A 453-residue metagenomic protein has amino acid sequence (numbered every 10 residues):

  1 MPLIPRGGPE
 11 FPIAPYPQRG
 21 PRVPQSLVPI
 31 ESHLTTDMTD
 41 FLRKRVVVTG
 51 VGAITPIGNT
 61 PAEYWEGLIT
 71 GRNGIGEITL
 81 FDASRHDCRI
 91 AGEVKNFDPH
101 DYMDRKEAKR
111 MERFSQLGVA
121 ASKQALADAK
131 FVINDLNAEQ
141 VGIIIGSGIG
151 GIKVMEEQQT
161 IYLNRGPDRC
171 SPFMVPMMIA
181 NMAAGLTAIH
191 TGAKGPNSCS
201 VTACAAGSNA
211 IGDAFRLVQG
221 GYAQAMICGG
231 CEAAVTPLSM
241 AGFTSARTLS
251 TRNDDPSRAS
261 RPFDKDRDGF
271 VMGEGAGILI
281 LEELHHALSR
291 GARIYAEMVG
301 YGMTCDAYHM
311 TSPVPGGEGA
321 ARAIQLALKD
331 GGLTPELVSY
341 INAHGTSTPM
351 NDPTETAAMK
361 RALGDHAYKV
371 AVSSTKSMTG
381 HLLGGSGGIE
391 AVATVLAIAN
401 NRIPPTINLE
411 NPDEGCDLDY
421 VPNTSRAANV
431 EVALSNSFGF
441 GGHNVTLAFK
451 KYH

Functional and structural regions predicted by a protein language model:
R6-E10, R19-G20: Short polybasic linear motifs
T35-E107, A129, H285-E297, V392-T406 (+1 more regions): ACP-dependent fatty acid/polyketide chain-elongation machinery
D37-R43, E77-A120, L126, Q140 (+4 more regions): Conserved catalytic cysteine-centered active-site region of acyl-thioester-dependent Claisen-condensing enzymes
R45-T49, G76, D254-G331, Y340: Condensing-enzyme catalytic core mediating Claisen C-C bond formation in acyl metabolism
A83-E93, G150-V154, A233-S260, G302-R322 (+3 more regions): Active-site-adjacent elements of ketosynthase-type condensing enzymes
G118-A129, A183, A210, E282-L284 (+4 more regions): Short, well-ordered amphipathic alpha-helical segments that serve as non-catalytic structural scaffolds within diverse
A125-N137, A287-I294, I324-Y340, A362-H366: Phosphate/pyrophosphate-binding loops at sites that engage ATP/ADP/AMP, CoA/4′-phosphopantetheine, polyphosphate
N164-S171, G212, R216, A225 (+4 more regions): Glycine-/small-residue-rich "gating" segment that lines the acyl/pantetheine channel and substrate pocket
